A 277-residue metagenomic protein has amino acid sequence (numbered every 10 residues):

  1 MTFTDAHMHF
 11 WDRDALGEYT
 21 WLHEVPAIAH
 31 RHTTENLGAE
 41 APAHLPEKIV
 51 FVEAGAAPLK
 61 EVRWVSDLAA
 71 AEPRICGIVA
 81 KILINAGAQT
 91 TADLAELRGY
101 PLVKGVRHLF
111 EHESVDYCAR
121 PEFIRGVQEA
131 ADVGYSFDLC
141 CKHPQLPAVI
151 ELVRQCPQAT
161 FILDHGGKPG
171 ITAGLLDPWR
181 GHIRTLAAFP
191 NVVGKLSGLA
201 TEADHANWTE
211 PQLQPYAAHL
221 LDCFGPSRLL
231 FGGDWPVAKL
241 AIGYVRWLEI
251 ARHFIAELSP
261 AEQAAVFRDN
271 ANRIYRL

Functional and structural regions predicted by a protein language model:
M1-T4, L22, A27-H44, K48 (+3 more regions): Mid-to-C-terminal alpha-helical segments outside catalytic/metal-binding sites
M1-W21: Replace "His-x-His-based motif
H7, I49, V65, I78 (+7 more regions): Conserved, mostly hydrophobic/aromatic
H9, G55, L83, G167 (+2 more regions): Catalytic metal-binding/acid-base residues of hydrolase active sites
H23-A57, R74-L83, K104-H108, Y135-F137: Divalent metal-dependent hydrolysis catalytic cores, especially in the metallo-beta-lactamase
P58-R74, I162-L163, L213-D222, V245-F254: Short, electropositive alpha-helical surface patch
L59-P144, E151-V153, K195-E202, A206-N207: Active-site gating/metal-coordination segments in enzymes
A119-L230: Catalytic pocket-lining loop regions of alpha/beta-barrel enzymes, especially the amidohydrolase/enolase/GH5 lineages
